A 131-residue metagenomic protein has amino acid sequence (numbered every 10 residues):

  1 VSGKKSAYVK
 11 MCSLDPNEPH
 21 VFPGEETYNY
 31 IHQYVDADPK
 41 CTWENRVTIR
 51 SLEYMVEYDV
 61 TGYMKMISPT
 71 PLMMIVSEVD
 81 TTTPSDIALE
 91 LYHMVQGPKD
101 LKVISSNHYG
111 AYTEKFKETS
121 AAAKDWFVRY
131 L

Functional and structural regions predicted by a protein language model:
V1-A37: Alpha/beta-hydrolase-fold enzymes
R46-M64: Active-site nucleophile elbow and catalytic-triad environment of alpha/beta-hydrolase enzymes
V56-D59, V76, T81-I87: Conserved alpha/beta-hydrolase "acid-adjacent" motif
I67-S68, M73-V76: Short beta-strand/loop motif that positions the catalytic acidic residue of the alpha/beta-hydrolase fold
T81-K99: Active-site-adjacent alpha-helix of alpha/beta-hydrolase-fold enzymes
L101-V103: Conserved beta-strand scaffold positions in the cores of enzyme catalytic domains, especially in NTP/NDP-utilizing
S106-S120: Catalytic histidine-centered segment of alpha/beta-hydrolase-like enzymes
A122-Y130: C-terminal alpha-helix
